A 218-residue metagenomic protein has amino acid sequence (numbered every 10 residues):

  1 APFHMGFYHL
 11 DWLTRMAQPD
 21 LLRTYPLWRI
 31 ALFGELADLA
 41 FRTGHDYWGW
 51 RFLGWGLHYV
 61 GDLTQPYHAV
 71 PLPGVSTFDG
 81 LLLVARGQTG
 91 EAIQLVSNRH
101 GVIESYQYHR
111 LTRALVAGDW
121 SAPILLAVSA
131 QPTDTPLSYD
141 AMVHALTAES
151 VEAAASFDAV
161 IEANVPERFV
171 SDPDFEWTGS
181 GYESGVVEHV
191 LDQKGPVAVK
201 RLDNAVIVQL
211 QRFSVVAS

Functional and structural regions predicted by a protein language model:
A1-L39, A69-S218: N-terminal, motif-rich segments that launch catalysis or mediate targeting to/interaction with membranes, typified by
A37-G74: Active-site beta-strand/loop microenvironment that shapes enzyme catalytic pockets
